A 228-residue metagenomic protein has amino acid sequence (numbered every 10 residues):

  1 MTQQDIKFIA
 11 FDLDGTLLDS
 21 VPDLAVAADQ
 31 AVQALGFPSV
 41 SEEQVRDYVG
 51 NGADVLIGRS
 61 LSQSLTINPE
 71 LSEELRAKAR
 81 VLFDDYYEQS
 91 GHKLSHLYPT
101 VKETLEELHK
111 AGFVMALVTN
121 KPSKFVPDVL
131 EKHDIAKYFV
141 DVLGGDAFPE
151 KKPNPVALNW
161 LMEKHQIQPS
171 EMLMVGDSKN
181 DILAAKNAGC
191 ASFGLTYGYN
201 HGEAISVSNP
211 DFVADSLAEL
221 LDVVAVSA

Functional and structural regions predicted by a protein language model:
M1-I9, E43, H109, P122-S123 (+1 more regions): Asp-based, Mg2+/Mn2+-dependent phosphohydrolase catalytic module
T2-D47, D54: Active-site neighborhood of HAD-like aspartate-dependent phosphohydrolases
D5, D85-L117, S123-P127, P155: Short, acidic loop-to-helix structural element flanking the phosphoryl-transfer center in phosphate-processing enzymes
L17, L24-Q33, S95-H96, P122-A136 (+1 more regions): Hydrophobic, well-ordered secondary-structure scaffolds
D19, V40, Q44, Y48-N51 (+9 more regions): Residues at secondary-structure transition points
A27-Q30, Q44, L56-R59, L82 (+5 more regions): Alpha-helical elements of Rossmann-like donor-binding domains used by nucleotide-donor carbohydrate transfer enzymes
Q33-P38, L65-E70, K110-A111, D134-Y138 (+1 more regions): Short helix-capping segments at alpha-helix termini
N51-Q89, K102, E107: A metal-dependent, Asp-based hydrolase signature
